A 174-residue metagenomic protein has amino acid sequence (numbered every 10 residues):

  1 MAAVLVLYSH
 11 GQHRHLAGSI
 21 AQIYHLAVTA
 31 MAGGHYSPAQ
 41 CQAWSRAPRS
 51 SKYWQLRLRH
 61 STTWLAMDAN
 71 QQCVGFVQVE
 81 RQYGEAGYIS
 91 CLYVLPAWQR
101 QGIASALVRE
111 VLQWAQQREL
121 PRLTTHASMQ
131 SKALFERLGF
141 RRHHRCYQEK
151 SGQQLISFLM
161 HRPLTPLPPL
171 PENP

Functional and structural regions predicted by a protein language model:
A2, G152-P174: Terminal substrate-recognition subdomain of acyl/acetyltransferases
L7-H10, R14-H15, Q22-A97, V108-E110 (+3 more regions): Acetyl-CoA-dependent GNAT
G102-A104: Conserved G/P- and acidic residue-centered "switch" motifs that form tight phosphate/ATP-binding loops in soluble
V108, A115-S128: Conserved GNAT acetyl-CoA-binding A-motif
W114, L134: Short alpha-helical functional segments enriched in proximate histidine and acidic residues
T124-H126, R141-L159: Conserved catalytic-core motifs of GNAT/GCN5-like acyltransferases
F135-E136, F140: Conserved active-site tyrosine of GNAT-family acetyltransferases
